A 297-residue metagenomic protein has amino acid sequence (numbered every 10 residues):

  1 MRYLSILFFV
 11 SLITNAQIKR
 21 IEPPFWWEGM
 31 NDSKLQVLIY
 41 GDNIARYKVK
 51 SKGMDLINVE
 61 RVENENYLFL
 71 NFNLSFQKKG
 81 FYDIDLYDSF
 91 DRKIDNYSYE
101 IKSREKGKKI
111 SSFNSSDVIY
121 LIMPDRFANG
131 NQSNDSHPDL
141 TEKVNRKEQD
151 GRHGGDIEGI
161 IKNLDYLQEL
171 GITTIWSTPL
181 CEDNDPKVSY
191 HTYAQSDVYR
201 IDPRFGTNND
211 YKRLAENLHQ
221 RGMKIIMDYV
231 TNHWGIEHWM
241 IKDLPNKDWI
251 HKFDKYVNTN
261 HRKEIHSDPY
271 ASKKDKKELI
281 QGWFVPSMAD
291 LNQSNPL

Functional and structural regions predicted by a protein language model:
Y3-I13: Sec-dependent N-terminal signal peptides
A16-A45, S103: Beta-strand/beta-sandwich contexts
N31-F81, L86-F90: Immunoglobulin-like IPT/TIG beta-sandwich domains and homologous Ig-like subdomains
K93-K102: Edge beta-strands of extracellular beta-sandwich domains
I101-L121, R126, G130-N131: Low-complexity, Pro/Ser/Thr- and charge-rich linker/hinge segments at domain boundaries
A128-T173, S177-L297: Substrate-binding/active-site clefts of carbohydrate-active enzymes
